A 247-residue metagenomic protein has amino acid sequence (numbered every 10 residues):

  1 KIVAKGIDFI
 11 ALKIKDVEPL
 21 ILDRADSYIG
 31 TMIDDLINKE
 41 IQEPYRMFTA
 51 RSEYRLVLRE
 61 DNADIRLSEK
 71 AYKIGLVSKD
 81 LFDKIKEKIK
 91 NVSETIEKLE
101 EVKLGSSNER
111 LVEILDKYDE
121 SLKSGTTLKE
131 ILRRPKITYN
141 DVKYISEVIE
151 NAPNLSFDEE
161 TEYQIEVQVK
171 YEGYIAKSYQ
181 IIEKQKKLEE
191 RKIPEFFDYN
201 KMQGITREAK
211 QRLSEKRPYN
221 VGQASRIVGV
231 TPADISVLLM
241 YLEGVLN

Functional and structural regions predicted by a protein language model:
K1-L20: Internal hydrophobic alpha-helix adjacent to the cofactor/substrate pocket in enzyme cavities
V17-L20, S27, K186: N-terminal start-of-chain detector that recognizes signal peptides and the immediate post-cleavage beginning
L20, I37, R46, Y163-E166 (+1 more regions): Alpha-helical protein-protein interaction elements
D23-Y54, E69: A structural-propensity feature for long, helix-poor, extended segments
A25, R51, V57-R59, A63 (+3 more regions): Extended, charge-enriched "interface" segments that sit outside catalytic cores
